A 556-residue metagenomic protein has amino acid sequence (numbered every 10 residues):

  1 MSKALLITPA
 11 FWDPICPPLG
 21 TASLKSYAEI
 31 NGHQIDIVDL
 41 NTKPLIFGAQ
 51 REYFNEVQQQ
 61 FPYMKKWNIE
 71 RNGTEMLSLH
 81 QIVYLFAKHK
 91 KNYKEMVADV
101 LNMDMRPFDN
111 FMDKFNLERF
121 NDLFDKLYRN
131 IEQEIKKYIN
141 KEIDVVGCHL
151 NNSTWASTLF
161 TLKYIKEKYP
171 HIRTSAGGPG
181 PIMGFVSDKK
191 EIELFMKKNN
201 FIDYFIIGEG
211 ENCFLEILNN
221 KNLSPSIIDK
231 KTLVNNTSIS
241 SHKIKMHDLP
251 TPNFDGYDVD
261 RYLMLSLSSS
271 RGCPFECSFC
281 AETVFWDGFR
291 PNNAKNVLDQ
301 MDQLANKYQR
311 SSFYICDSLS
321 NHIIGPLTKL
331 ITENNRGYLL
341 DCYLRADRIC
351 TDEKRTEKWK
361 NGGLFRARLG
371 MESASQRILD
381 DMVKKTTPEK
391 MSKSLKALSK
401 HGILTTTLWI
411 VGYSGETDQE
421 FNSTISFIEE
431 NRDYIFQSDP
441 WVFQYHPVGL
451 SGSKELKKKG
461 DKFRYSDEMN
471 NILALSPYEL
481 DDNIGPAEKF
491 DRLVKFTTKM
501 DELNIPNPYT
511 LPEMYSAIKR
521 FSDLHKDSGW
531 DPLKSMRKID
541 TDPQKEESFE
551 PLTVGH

Functional and structural regions predicted by a protein language model:
S2-P9, D13-P14, A22-S23, E29-I30 (+9 more regions): Radical SAM enzyme core and accessory elements
K3, F11-I46, D109, D113-I239: Glycine-rich beta-alpha loop elements in corrinoid/cobalamin-binding modules across cobalamin-dependent enzymes
A4, I35, T174, F313 (+4 more regions): Hydrophobic/aromatic residues located in beta-strands of well-ordered beta-sheets within soluble catalytic
N41-A49, P181-V186, F275, I324 (+5 more regions): Flexible glycine/acidic-rich beta-alpha junction loops that bind and position SAM and/or redox cofactors in anaerobic
K43-Q50, E56-N140, E167, E282-L339 (+3 more regions): Conserved Radical SAM active-site core
N151, P179-P181, S318-S320, Y343-D347 (+3 more regions): Active-site beta-loop-alpha junctions enriched in small/polar residues
K189-C213, N361-R366, S423-Y445: Structural recognition of alpha->loop->beta junctions
I244-T405, S426: Radical SAM [4Fe-4S] cluster-binding motif and immediate context
